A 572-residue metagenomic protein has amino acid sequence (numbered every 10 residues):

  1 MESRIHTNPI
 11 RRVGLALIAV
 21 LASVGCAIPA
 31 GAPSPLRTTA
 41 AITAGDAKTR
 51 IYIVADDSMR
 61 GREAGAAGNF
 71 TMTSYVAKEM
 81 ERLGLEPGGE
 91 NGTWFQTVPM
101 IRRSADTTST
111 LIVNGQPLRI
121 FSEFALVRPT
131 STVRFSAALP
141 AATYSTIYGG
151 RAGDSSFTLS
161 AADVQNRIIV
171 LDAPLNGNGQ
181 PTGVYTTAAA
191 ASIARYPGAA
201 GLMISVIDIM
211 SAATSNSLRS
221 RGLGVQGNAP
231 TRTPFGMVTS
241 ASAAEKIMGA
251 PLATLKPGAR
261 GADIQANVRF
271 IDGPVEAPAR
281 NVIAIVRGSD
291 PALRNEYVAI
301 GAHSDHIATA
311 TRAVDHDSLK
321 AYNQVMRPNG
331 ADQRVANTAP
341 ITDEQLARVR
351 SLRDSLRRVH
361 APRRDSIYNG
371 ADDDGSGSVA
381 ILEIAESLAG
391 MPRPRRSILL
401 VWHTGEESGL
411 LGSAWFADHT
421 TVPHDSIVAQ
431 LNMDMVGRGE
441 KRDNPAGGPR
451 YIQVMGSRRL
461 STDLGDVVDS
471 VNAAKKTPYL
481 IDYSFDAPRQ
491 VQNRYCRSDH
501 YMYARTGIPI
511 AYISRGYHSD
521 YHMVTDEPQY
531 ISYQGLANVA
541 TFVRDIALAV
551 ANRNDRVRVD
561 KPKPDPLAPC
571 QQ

Functional and structural regions predicted by a protein language model:
G14-G25: Bacterial N-terminal signal peptides
C26-P87, L159, T214-N216, R312 (+4 more regions): N-terminal hydrophobic or amphipathic helices/low-complexity stretches enriched in small/hydrophobic/Pro/Gly
P33-A41, D57-A67, Y148-G149, A173-A190 (+9 more regions): Second-shell loop/turn segments in exported
P35, L126-T158, Q226-G370, E383-E386 (+1 more regions): Soluble metallo-hydrolase cores and metallopeptidase-like ectodomains found primarily in the secretory/periplasmic
R60-I168, A173-N178, R269-P274, P278-N281 (+4 more regions): Noncatalytic luminal/extracellular "stalk/propeptide" segments of secretory-pathway proteins
G65, L159, Q180-G183, A212-S217 (+5 more regions): Short, solvent-exposed loop/turn and secondary-structure capping segments
R119, Q226, P234-K246, L252 (+3 more regions): Metal-dependent peptidase/peptidase-like ectodomains
S514, H518-Q572: His/Asp/Glu-rich mid-to-C-terminal helical/loop segments that flank catalytic regions of hydrolases
